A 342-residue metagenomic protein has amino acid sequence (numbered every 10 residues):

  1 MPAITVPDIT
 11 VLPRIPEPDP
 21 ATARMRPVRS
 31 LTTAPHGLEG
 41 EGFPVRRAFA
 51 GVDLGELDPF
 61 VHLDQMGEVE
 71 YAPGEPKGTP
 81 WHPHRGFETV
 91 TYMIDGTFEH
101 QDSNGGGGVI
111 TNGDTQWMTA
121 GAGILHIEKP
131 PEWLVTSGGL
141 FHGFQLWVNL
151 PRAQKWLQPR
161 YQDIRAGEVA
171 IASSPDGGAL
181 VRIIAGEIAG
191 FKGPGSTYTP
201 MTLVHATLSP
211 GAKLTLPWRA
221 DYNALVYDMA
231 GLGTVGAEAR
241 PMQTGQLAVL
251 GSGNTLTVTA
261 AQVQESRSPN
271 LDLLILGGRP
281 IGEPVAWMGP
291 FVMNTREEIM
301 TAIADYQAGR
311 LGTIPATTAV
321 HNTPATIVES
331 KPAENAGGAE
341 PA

Functional and structural regions predicted by a protein language model:
M1-A342: Jelly-roll (double-stranded beta-helix
